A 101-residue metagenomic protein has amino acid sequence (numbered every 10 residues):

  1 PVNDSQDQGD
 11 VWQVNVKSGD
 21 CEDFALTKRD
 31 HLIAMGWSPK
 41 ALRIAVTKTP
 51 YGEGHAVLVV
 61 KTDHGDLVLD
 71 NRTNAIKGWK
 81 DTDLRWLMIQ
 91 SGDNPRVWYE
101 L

Functional and structural regions predicted by a protein language model:
P1-L101: A structural boundary/capping signal
